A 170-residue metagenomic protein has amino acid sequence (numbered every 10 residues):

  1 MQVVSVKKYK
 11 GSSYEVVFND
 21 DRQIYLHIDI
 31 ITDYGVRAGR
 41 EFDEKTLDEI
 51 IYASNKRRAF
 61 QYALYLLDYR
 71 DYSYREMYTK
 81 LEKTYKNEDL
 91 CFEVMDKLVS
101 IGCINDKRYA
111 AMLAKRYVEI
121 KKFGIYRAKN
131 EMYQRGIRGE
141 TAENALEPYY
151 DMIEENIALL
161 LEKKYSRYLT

Functional and structural regions predicted by a protein language model:
M1-T170: An alpha-helical, amphipathic repeat domain used for nucleic-acid recognition, typified by the mTERF helical solenoid
